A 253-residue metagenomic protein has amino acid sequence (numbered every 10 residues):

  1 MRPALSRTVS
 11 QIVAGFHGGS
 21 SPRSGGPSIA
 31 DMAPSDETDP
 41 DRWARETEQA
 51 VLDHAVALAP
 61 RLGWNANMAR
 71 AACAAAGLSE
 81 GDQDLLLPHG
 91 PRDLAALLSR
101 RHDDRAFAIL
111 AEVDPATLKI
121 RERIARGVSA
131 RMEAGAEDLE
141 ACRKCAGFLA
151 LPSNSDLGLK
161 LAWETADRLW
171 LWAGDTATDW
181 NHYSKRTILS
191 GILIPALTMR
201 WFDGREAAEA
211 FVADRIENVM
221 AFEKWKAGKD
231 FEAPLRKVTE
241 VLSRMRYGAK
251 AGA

Functional and structural regions predicted by a protein language model:
A4-R45, G228, E232-R236: N-terminal intrinsically disordered/low-complexity leader segments
P34-G81, H89-A96, R100: Short, amphipathic alpha-helix enriched in basic
R45, I109-K144: Hydrophobic alpha-helical connector segments
D84-A116: Conserved alpha-helical segments that form or flank metal/cofactor-binding pockets of metalloenzymes
A134-D156, K160-W163: Amphipathic alpha-helical segments used for helix-helix packing
S153-D175, Y183-S190: Amphipathic alpha-helical packing segments from all-alpha helical-bundle domains
D175-P234: Hydrophobic/aromatic-rich alpha-helical bundle segments in the mid-to-C-terminal region
E223-A253: Long, charge-rich low-complexity segments
